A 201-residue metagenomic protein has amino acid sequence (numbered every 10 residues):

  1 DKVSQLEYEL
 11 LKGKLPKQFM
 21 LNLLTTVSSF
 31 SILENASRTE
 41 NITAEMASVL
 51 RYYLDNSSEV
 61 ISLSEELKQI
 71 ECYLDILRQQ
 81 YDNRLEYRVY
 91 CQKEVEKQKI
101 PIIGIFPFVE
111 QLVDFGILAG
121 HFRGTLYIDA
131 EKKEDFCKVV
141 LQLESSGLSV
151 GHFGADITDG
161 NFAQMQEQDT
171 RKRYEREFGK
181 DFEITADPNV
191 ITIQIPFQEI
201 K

Functional and structural regions predicted by a protein language model:
D1-T185, V190-Q194: Two-component histidine phosphotransfer core
Q198-K201: C-terminal end segment of the histidine kinase catalytic
